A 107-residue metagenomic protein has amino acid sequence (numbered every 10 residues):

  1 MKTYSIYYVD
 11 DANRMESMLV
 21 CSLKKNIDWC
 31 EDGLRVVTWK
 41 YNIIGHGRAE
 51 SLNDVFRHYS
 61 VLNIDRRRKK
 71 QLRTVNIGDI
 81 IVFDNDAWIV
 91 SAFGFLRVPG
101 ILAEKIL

Functional and structural regions predicted by a protein language model:
M1-Y41: N-terminal disorder-to-order initiation segments that are Gly/Lys/Arg-biased and fold into the first beta/loop/alpha
Y4-Y8, Y59, W88, F95: Aromatic side chains
Y7, L19-V20, V55, S60 (+1 more regions): Aromatic-residue detector
V9-N13, L34, H46, V61-I64 (+2 more regions): Short linear sequence elements within intrinsically disordered, low-complexity coil regions
C21, Y41, I64, F95-L96 (+1 more regions): Hydrophobic transmembrane signal anchors and adjacent membrane-proximal interface regions, especially in viral
D28-F83: Short, conserved turn/kink motifs that form compact alpha/beta structural patches or helix kinks used as
K70-L107: Short, compact, well-ordered microdomains
